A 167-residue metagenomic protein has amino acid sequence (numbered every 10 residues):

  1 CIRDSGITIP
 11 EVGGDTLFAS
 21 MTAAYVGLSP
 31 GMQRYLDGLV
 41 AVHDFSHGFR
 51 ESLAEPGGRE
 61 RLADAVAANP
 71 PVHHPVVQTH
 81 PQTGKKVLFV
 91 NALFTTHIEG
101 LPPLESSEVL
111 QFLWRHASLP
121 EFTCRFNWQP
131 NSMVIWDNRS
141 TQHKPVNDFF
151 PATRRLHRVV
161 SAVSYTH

Functional and structural regions predicted by a protein language model:
C1-S5, T166-H167: Conserved small/polar residues in nucleotide/adenosyl-binding loops
R3-T8, H80, F112: Short, conserved beta-strand element in jelly-roll/cupin
D4, L36, G84, N131: A residue-level signal for conserved active-site and pocket-lining positions in enzyme catalytic cores
D15, M21-P56: Hydrophobic, aromatic-enriched interface-forming segments
L53-T95: A mid-sequence, solvent-exposed acidic-amphipathic segment
P71, V109, W114-Y165: Catalytic core of Fe(II)/2-oxoglutarate
A92-L110: Short beta-strand/loop turn elements enriched in aromatics
